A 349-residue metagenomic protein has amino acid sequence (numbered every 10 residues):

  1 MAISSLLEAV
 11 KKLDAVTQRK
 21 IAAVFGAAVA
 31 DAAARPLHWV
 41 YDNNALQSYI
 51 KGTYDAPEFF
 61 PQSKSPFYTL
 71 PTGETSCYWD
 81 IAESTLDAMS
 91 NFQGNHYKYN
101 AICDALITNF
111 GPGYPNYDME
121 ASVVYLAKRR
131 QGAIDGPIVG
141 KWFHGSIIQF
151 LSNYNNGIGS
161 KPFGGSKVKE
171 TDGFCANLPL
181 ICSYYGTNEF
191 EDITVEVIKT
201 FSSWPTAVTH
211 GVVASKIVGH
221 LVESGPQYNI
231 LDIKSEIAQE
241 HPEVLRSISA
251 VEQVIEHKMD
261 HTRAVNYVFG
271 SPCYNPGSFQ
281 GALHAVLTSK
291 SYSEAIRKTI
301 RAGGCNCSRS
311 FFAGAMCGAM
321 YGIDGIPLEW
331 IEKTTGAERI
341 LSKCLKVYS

Functional and structural regions predicted by a protein language model:
M1-S349: Structured, active/binding-site neighborhoods that engage oxygen-rich ligands
